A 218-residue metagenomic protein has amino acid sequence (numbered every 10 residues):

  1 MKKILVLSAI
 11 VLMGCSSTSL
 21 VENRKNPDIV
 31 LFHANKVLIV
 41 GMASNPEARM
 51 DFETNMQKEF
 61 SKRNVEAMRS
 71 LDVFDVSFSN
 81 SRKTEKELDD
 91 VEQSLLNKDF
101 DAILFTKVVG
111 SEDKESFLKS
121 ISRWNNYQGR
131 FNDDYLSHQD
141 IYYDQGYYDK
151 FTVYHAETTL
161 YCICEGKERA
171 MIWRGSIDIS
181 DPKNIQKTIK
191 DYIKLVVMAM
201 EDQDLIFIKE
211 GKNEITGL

Functional and structural regions predicted by a protein language model:
M1-I4: Positively charged n-region of N-terminal signal peptides that target proteins for export
V11-G14: C-terminal motif of bacterial Sec signal peptides marking the signal peptidase cleavage site
S16-H33, D133-L218: C-terminal/domain-edge helix-coil "capping" segments
S44-E115: N-terminal segment of the mature soluble domain
K86-T159: Surface-exposed short loop/turn segments
